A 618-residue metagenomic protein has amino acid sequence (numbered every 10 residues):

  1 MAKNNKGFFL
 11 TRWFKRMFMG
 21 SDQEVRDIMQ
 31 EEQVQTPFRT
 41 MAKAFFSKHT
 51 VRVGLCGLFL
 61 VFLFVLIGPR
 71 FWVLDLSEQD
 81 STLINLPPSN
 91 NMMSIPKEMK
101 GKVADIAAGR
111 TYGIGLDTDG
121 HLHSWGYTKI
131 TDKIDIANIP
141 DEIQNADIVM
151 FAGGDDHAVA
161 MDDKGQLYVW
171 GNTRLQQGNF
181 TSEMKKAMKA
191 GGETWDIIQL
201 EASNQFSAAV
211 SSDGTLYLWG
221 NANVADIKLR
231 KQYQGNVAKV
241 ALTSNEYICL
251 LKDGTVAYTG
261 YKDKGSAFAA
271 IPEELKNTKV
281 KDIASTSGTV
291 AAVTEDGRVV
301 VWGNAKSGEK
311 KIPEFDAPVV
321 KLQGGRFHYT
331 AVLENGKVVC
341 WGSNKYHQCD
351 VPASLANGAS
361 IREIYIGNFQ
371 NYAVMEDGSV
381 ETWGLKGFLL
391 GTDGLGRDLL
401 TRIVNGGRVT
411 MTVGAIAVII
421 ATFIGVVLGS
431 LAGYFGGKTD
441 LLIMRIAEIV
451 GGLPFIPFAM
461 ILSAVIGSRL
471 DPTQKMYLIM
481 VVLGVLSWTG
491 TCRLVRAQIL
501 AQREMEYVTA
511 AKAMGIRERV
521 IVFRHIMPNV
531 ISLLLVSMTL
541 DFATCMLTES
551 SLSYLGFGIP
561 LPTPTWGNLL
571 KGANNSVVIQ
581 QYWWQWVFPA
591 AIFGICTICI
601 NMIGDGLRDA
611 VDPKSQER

Functional and structural regions predicted by a protein language model:
M1-C56, G101-A104, G606-R618: Transmembrane alpha-helical segments of polytopic membrane transport and secretion proteins
Q23-A42, G387-L400, A432-G436, R519-V520: Short, membrane-interfacial amphipathic segments enriched in basic
M41-F46, V73-D105, P140-D141, T382-A417 (+1 more regions): Periplasmic/extracellular loop-to-transmembrane helix junction in inner-membrane transport proteins
T50-F71, V426, G594: Short, strongly hydrophobic transmembrane alpha-helices
L74, I95, G126-Q144, G171-E193 (+6 more regions): Short glycine/serine- and acidic-residue-enriched loop/turn motifs that recur at repeat junctions
Y112-G115, S124, H157-A160, V169 (+10 more regions): Conserved core positions of repeat-based scaffolds
G394-R618: Alpha-helical transmembrane segments of integral membrane proteins, especially multi-pass inner/plasma-membrane
